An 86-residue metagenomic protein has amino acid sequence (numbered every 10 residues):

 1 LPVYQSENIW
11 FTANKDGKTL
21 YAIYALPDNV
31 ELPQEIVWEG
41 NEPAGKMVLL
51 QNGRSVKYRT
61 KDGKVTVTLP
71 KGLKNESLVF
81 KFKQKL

Functional and structural regions predicted by a protein language model:
L1-L86: Mature catalytic domains of secreted/periplasmic carbohydrate-active enzymes
